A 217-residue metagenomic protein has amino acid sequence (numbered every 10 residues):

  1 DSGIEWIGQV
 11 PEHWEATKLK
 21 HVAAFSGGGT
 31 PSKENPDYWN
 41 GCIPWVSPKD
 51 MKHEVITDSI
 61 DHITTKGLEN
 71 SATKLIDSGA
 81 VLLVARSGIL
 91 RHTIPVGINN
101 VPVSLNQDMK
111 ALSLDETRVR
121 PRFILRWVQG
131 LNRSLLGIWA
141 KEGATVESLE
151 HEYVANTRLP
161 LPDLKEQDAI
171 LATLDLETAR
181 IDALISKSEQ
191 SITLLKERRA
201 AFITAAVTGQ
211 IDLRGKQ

Functional and structural regions predicted by a protein language model:
D1-E12, R180-Q217: Short amphipathic coiled-coil heptad-repeat segments
D1-G29, N156, P160, L164-D168 (+2 more regions): Non-catalytic DNA-recognition/assembly elements of restriction-modification systems
I4, S32, E69-N70, G143 (+1 more regions): Short, solvent-exposed loop/turn positions at domain surfaces that link secondary-structure elements or cap domain
E15-H53, G67-S71: Low-complexity, Lys/Gly-biased intrinsically disordered segments
S47, T64-L131, E150: A short beta-sheet element
V55-S59: Cytochrome P450 core scaffold surrounding the K-helix E-X-X-R motif and the conserved "meander" helix-loop region
N99, T145-E150, D182, I192-T193: Short helix-capping and inter-helix turn/linker motifs at the boundaries of alpha-helical repeat units
P102-K110, K141-D168: A short glycine-rich beta-alpha junction/loop motif
